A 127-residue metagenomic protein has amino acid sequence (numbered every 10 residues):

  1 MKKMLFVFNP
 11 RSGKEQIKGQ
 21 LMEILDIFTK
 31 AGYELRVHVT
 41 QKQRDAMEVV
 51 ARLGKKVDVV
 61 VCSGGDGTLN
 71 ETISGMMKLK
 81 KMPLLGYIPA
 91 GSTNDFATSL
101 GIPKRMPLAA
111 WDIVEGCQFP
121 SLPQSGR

Functional and structural regions predicted by a protein language model:
M1-S63, S74-G75, L108: ATP/NTP phosphate-donor binding region
L5, A31, K78-R127: Catalytic core of DAGKc-family lipid kinases
P10, V61-G64, T72, P83 (+2 more regions): Generic detector of intrinsically disordered, low-complexity, polar/charged segments
E48, E71-T72, D95-F96: Phosphate- and divalent-cation-binding pockets in alpha/beta enzyme and binding domains that engage nucleotide-derived
V61-T68, E115-P120: Short, basic, helix/turn surface patches
T68-K80: Short Gly/Thr/Asp-enriched flexible loops that form oxyanion-binding sites at enzyme active sites
